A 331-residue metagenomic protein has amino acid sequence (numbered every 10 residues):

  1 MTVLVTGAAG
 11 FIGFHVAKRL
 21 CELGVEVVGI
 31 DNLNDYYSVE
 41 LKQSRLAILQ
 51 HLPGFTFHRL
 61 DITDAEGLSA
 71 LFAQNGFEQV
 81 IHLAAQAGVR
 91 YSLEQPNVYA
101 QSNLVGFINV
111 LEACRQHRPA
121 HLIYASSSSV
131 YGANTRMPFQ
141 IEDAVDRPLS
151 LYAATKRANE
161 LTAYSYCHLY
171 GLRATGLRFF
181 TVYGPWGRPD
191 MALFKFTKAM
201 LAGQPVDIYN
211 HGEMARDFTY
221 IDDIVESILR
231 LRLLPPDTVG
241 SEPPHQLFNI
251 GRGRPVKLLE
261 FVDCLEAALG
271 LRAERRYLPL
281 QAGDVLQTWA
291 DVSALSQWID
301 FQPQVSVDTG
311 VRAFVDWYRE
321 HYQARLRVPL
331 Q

Functional and structural regions predicted by a protein language model:
M1-V182, F301, V305, R312-A313 (+3 more regions): N-terminal Rossmann-like NAD(P)+-binding domain of SDR-like oxidoreductases, especially those catalyzing
V39, Q43-L46, E160, F194 (+3 more regions): Short, surface-exposed alpha-helical segments at coil->helix boundaries
A100-N103, Y152, T197, G251 (+1 more regions): Amphipathic, non-transmembrane alpha-helical scaffold segments
A158, T162-Y166, F196, F261 (+1 more regions): Hydrophobic alpha-helix immediately C-terminal to the catalytic Tyr-X-X-X-Lys motif of short-chain
W186: Conserved GTPase G-domain signal focused on the G5
M200-Q331: C-terminal substrate-binding subdomain of Rossmann-fold SDR/epimerase-dehydratase oxidoreductases
